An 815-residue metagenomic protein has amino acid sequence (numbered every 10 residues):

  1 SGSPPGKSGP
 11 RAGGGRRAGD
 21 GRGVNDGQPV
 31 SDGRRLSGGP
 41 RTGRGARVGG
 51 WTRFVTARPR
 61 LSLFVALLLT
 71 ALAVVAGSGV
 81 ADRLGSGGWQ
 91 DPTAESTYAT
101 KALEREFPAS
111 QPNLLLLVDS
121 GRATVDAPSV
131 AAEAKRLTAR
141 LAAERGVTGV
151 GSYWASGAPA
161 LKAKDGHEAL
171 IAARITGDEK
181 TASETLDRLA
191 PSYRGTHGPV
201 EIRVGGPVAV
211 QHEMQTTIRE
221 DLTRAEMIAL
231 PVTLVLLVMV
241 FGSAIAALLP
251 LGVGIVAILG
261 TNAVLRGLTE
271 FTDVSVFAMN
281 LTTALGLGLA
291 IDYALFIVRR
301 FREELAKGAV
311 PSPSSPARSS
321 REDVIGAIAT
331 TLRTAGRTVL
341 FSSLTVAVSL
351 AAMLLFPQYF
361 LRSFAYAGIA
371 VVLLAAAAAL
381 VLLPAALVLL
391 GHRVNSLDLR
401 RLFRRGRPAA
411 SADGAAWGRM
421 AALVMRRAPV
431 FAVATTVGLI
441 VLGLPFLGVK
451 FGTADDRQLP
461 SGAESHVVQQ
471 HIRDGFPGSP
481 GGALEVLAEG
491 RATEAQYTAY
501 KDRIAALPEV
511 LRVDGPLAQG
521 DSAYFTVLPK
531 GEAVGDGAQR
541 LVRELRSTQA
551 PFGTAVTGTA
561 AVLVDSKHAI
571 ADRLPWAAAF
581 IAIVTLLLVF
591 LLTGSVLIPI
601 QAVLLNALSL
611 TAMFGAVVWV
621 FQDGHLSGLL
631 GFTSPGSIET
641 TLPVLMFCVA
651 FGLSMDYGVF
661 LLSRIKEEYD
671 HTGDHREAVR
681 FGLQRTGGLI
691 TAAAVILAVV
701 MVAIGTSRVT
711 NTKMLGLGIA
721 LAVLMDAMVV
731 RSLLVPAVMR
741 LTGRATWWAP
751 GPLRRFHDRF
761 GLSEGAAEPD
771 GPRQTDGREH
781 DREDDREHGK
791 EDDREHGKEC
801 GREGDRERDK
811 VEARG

Functional and structural regions predicted by a protein language model:
S1-R11, R16-R17, V24, V30 (+5 more regions): Membrane-embedded transmembrane helical bundles of large multi-pass transporters/channels
L84-G88: Loop-to-helix "switch" segment enriched in basic and acidic residues adjacent to catalytic/ligand pockets
T93-L114, G121-Q211, G448-L629, S637 (+3 more regions): Structured non-transmembrane domains adjacent to transmembrane bundles in polytopic membrane proteins
L117-V118, R299: Short beta-strand segments
R778-E799: Long, acidic low-complexity intrinsically disordered regions
R794-G815: Long, low-complexity, intrinsically disordered segments
